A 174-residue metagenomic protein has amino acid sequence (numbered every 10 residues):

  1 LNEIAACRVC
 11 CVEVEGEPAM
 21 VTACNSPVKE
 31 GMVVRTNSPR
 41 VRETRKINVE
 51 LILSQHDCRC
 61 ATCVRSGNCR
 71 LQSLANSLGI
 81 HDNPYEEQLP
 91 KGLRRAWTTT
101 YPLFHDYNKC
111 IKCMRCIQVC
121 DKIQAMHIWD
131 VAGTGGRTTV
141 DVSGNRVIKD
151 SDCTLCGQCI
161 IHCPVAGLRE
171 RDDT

Functional and structural regions predicted by a protein language model:
L1-E15: A basic, amphipathic helix-loop patch mediating RNA/tRNA/ribosome contacts
R8-V9, E17-L155, I161-T174: Fe-S ferredoxin-like electron-transfer domains and their immediately adjacent linker/connector regions across
